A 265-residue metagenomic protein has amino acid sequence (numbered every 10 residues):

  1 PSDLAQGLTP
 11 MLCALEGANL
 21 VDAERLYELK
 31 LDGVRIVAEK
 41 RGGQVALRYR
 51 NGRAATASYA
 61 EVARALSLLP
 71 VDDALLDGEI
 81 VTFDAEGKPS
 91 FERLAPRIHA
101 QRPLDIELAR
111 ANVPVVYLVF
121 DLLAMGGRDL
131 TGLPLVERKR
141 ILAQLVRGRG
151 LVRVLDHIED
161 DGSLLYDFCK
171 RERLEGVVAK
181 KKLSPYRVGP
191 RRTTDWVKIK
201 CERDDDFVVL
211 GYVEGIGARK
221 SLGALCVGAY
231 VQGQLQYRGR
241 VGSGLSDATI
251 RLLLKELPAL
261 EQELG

Functional and structural regions predicted by a protein language model:
P1-G265: Catalytic cores of nucleic-acid ligases and guanylyltransferases
